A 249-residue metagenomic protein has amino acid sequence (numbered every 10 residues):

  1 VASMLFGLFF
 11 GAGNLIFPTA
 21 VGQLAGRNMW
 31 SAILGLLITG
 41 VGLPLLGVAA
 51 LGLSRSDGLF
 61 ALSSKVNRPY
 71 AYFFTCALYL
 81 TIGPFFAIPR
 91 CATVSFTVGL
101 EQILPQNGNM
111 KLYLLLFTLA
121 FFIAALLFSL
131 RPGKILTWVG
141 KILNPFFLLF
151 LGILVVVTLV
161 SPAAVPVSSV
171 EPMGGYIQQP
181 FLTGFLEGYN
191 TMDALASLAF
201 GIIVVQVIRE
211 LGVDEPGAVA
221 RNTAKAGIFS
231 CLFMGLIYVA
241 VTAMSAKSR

Functional and structural regions predicted by a protein language model:
V1-L36, L46, R55-L62, V204: Transmembrane helix-boundary motif of multi-pass solute transporters/channels
V1-L5, W30, R68-I82, Y113-L119 (+1 more regions): Select transmembrane alpha-helical segments in multipass membrane proteins
A2-F10, L80, V157-A164, M173-M244: Hydrophobic, membrane-embedded alpha-helices of multi-pass small-molecule transporters
A20, A71-P105: Hydrophobic transmembrane alpha-helices that form the core helical bundles of multi-pass secondary transporters
G22-G47, V66-T75, Y113, F233-L236: Extracellular loop-to-transmembrane helix junctions
G35-S63, T75-P89: Juxtamembrane transmembrane-helix boundary signature
G58-S64, I237-R249: TM-loop-TM module centered on a large, flexible mid-protein loop between adjacent transmembrane helices in multi-pass
L130-T158: Membrane-interface loop-to-helix entry segments
